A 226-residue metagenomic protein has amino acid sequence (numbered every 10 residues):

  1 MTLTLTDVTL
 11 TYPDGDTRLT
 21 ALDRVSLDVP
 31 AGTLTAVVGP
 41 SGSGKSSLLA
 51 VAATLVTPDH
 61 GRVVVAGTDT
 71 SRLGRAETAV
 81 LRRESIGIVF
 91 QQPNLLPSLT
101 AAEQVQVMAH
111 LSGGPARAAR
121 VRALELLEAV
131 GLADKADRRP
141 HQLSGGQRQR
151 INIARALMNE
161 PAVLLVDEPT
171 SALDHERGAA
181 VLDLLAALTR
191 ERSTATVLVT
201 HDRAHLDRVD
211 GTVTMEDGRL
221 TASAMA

Functional and structural regions predicted by a protein language model:
D16, T70-G87, A116: ABC ATPase NBD coupling module
A53: Helix-to-loop junction immediately C-terminal to a conserved catalytic motif
G61-D69: Conserved ABC transporter NBD signature motif
L99-M108: Short coil-to-helix segment of the ABC ATPase nucleotide-binding domain corresponding to the Q-loop/switch region
R139-L143, Q147-Q149: Conserved ABC ATPase signature
E160: Conserved catalytic motifs of ABC-family nucleotide-binding domains
L164-D167: Catalytic Walker B motif of ABC-type/P-loop ATPase nucleotide-binding domains
